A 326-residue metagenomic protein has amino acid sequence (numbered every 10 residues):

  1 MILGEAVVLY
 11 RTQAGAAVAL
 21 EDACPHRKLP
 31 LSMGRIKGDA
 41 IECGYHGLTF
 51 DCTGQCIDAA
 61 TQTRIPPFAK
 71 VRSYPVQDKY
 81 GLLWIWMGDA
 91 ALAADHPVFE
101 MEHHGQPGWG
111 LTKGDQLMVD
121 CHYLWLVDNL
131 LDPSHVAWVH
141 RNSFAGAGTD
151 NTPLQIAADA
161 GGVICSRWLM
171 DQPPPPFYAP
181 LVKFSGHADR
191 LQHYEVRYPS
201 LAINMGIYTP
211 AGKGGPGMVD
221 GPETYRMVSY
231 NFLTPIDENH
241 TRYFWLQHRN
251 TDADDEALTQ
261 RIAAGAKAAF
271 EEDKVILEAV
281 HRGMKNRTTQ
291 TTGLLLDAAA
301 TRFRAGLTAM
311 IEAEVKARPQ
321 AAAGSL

Functional and structural regions predicted by a protein language model:
M1-L111, V163, A321, S325-L326: Rieske [2Fe-2S] iron-sulfur-binding domain
A16, D95-L326: C-terminal catalytic domain of Rieske-type non-heme iron oxygenases
